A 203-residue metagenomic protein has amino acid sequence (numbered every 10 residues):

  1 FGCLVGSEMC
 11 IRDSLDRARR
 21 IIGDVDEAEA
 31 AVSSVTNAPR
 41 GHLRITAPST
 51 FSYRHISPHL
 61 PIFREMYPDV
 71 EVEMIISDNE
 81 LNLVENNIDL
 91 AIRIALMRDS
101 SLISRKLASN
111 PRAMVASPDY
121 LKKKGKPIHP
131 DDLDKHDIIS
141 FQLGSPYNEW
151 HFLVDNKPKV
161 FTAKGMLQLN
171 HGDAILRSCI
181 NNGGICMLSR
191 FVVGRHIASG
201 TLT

Functional and structural regions predicted by a protein language model:
F1-E8: Single conserved hydrophobic/aromatic residue that forms the stacking wall/gate of nucleotide- or nucleobase-binding
V5, G23, A38, N86-I88 (+3 more regions): Structured loop/turn residues at beta-strand edges in well-structured enzyme cores
I11-S34: Alpha-helical "hinge/linker" immediately C-terminal to small N-terminal DNA-binding modules
A38-G41, A47-S49, R54-H59, P111 (+2 more regions): All-alpha effector-binding/dimerization core of bacterial HTH-type transcriptional repressors
R40-I103: Central regulatory/effector-binding core of bacterial HTH transcription factors
I75-L169: Acidic, Gly/Pro-rich loop/turn segments at junctions of secondary structure
V160-T203: Hydrophobic hinge/microswitch elements
